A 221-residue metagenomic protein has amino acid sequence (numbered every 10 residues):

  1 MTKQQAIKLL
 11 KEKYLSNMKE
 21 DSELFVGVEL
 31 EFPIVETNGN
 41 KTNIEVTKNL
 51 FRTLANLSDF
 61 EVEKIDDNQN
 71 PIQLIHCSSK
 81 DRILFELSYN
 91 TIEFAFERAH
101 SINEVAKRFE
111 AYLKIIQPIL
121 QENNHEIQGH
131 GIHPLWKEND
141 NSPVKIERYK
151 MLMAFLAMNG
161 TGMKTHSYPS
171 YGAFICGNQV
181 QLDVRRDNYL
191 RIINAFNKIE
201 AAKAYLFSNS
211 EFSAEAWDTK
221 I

Functional and structural regions predicted by a protein language model:
M1-T165, F174: Terminal catalytic/cofactor-binding subdomain
I127-Q128, I132-I221: Loop-rich catalytic cores of soluble enzymes, especially ATP-dependent carboxylate-amine ligases and other
